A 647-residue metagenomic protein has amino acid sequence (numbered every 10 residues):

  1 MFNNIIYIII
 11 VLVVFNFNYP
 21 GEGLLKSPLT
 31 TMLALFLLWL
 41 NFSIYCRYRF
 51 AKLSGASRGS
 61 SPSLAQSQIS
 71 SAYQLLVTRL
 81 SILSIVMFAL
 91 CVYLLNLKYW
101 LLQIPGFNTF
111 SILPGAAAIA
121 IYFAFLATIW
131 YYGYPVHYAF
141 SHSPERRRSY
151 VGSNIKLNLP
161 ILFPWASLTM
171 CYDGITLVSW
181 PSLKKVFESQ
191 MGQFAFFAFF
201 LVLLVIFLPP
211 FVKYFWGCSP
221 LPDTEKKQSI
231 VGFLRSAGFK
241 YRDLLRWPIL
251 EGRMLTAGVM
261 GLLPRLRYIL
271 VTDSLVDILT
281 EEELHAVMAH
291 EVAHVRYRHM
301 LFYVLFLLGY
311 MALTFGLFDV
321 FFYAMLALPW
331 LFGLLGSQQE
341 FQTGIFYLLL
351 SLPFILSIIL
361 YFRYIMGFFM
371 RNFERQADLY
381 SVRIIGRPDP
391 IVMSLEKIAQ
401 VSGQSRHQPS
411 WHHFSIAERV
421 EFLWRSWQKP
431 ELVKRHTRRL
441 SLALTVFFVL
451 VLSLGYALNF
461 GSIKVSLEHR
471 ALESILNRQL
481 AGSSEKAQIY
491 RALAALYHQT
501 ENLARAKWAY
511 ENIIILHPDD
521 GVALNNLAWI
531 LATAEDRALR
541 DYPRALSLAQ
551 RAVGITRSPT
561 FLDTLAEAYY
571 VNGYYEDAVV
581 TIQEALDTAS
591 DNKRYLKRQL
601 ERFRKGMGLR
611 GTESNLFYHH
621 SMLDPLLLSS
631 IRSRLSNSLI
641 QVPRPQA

Functional and structural regions predicted by a protein language model:
F2-Q338, L360-F448, E468-A495: Polar-ligand-bearing catalytic/cofactor-coordination segments of membrane-embedded or membrane-tethered inner-membrane
V295, L423-S426, L496, L516 (+3 more regions): TPR/TPR-like alpha-solenoid repeats
Q479, N512-I513, R551-A552, A585: Canonical positions in the second alpha-helix
A481-E485, P518, T556-R557, S590-D591: Short coil turns that delineate tetratricopeptide repeat
R491-Q499, W508-E511, G521-E567: Alpha-helical adaptor scaffolds
I555, P559-T564, Y570-A647: Terminal, low-structured helical/coil segments at or just beyond the last alpha-helical repeat
